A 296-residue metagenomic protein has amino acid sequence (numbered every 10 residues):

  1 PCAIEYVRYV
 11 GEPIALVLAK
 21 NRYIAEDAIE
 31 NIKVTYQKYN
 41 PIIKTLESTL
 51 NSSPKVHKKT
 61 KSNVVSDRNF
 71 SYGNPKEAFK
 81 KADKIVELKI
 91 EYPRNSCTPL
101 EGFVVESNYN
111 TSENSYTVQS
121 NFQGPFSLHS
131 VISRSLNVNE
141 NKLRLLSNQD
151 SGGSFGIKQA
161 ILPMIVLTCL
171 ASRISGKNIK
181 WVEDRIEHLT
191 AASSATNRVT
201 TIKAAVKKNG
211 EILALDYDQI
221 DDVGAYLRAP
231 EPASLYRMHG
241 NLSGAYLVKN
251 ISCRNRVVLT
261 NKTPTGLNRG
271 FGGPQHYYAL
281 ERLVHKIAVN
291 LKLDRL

Functional and structural regions predicted by a protein language model:
P1-L296: Structural alpha/beta core scaffold segments of enzyme domains
